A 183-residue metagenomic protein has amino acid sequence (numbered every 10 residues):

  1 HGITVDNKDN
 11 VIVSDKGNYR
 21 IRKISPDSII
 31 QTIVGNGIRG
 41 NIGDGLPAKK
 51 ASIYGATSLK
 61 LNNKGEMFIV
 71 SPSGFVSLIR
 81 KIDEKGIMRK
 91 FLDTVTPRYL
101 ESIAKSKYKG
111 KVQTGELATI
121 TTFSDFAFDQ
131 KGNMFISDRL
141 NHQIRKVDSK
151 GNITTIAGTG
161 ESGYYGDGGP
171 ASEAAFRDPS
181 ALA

Functional and structural regions predicted by a protein language model:
H1, I29-A56, I87-T122, N152-D178: Gly/Pro-rich loop segments of beta-rich domains
H1, N10, R20, T57 (+3 more regions): Conserved beta-strand and immediately adjacent loop positions that scaffold enzyme active sites
V5, S58-L61, P72, R80-K81: Carboxylate-rich, polar loop motifs that coordinate divalent cations or form catalytic acidic clusters
V5-K8, L61-K64, F128-K131: Residue-level detector of Asp-centered blade-edge/turn motifs that repeat once per structural unit in beta-propeller
N10-I12, E66-I69, N133-F135: Conserved beta-propeller blade signature
K16-G17, P72-G74, R139: Short loop/turn segments immediately following the C-termini of beta-strands
Y19-K23, I29, S77-K81, H142-K146 (+1 more regions): A short loop-to-beta-strand structural motif that recurs across blades of beta-propeller domains
